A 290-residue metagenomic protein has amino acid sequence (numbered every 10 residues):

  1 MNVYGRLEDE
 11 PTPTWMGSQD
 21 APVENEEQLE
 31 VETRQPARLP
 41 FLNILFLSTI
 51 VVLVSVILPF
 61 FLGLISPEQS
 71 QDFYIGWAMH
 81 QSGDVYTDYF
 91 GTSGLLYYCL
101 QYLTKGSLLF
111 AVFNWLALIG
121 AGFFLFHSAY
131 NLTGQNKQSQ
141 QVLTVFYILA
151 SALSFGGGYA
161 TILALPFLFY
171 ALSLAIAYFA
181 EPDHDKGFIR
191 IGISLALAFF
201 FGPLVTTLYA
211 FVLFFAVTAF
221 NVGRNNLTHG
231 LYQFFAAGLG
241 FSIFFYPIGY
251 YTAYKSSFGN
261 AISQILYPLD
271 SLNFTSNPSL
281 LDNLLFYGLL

Functional and structural regions predicted by a protein language model:
M1-I57: Start-transfer (signal-anchor) and selected internal transmembrane alpha helices of multi-pass inner/ER membrane
P59-L62, Y98-C99, S107-A111, T144-P166 (+2 more regions): Aromatic- and kink-enriched transmembrane "portal" helix at the membrane-lumen/periplasm boundary that abuts
F60-I75, Y86-L100: Extracytoplasmic catalytic/substrate-binding loops of multi-pass membrane glycan-assembly enzymes
G91, L95, K105-F123: Loop-to-helix entry region of an early transmembrane alpha helix in multi-pass inner-membrane enzymes
G122-A152, P166: Transmembrane-helix signature of polytopic, membrane-embedded enzymes that assemble or transfer cell-envelope glycans
Y130-T133, F169-R190, R224, Y287-L290: Membrane-interface transmembrane helices that cradle and orient dolichyl/undecaprenyl
G187-P203, Y209-F214: Membrane-interface alpha helices of multi-pass inner-membrane proteins
L208-S242, N260-P268: Perimembrane helix-loop-helix junctions
